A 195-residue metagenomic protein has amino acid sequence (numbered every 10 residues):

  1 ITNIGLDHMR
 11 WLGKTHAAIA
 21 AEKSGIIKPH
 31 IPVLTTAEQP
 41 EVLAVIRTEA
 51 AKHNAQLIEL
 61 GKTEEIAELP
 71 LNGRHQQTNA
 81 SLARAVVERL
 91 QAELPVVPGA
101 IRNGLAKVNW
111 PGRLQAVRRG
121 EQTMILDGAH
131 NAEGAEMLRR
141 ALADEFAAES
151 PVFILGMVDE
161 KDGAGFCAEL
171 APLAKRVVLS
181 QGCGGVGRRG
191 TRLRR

Functional and structural regions predicted by a protein language model:
I1-A37: Flexible active-site lid/hinge loop adjacent to a nucleotide/diphosphate and Mg2+-phosphate binding pocket
I4-G5, M9, A18, I66-R176: Nucleotide phosphate-binding/pyrophosphate-handling subdomain across enzymes that bind or process nucleotide phosphates
V33-E38, E65-P70: General secondary-structure propensity
T36-I58, T123-L126, A132, A164-R195: C-terminal helical cap/extension that packs against the catalytic core of soluble nucleotide-cofactor enzymes
G61-K62: Conserved "HGTGT" condensation-loop signature of ketosynthase/thiolase-family condensing enzymes that catalyze
